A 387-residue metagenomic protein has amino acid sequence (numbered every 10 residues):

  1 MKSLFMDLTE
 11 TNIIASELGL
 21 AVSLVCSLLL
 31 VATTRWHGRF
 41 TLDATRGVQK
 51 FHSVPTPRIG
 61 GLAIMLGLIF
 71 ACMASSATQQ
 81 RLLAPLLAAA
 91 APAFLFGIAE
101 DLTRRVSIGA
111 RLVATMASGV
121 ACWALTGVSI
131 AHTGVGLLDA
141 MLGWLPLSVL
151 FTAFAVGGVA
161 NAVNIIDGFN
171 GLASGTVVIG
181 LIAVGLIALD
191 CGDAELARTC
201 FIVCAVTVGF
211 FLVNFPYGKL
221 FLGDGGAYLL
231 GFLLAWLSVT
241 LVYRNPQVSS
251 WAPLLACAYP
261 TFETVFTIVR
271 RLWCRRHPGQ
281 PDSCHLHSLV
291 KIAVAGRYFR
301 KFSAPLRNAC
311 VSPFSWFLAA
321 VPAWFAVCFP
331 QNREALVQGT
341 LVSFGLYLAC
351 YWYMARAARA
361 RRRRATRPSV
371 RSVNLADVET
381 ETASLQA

Functional and structural regions predicted by a protein language model:
K2-F262: "…together with the soluble PPM/PP2C metallo-phosphatase catalytic core" -> "…together with the soluble PPM/PP2C
L30, F262-H277, P330, A349-A358: Membrane-helix cytosolic exit motif
L30-P57, F266-P305: Cytosolic, membrane-interface loops and tails of multi-pass inner-membrane proteins
G67-S75, N308-P330: Alpha-helical transmembrane segments and their membrane-interface junctions in multi-pass membrane proteins
P92-R111, C328-N374: Alpha-helical transmembrane segments and their immediate juxtamembrane interface regions
S107-A110, W144, G223, S303-F314 (+1 more regions): Membrane-interface starts of transmembrane alpha-helices
N245-A256, A323, R333-T340: Structural signal for the N-terminal portions of transmembrane helices and their immediately preceding loop/interface
G279-H287, A360-E381: Short, highly charged, low-complexity non-transmembrane loops/tails of multi-pass membrane proteins
